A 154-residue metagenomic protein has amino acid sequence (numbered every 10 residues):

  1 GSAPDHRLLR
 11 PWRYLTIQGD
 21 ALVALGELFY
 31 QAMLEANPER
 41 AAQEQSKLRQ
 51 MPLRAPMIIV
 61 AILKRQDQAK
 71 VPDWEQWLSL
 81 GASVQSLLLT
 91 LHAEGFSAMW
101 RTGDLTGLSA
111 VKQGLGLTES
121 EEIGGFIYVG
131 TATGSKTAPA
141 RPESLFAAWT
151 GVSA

Functional and structural regions predicted by a protein language model:
G1-R54, A154: N-terminal amphipathic, basic helical "cap/leader" segment at the start of enzyme domains
P4-H6, H92-A93, E119-S120: Arginine/glycine-rich "motif VI" loop of SF2 helicases in the C-terminal RecA-like domain
G19-A21, K64-Q66, T131-G134: Short loop segments at secondary-structure junctions
A32-M33, G116-E119: Short, hinge-like loop/turn segments at secondary-structure boundaries
L34, L53-Q66: Acidic-glycine-rich active-site phosphate/pyrophosphate-binding loop
I59, R65-Q113: Small-aliphatic-rich amphipathic alpha-helix that forms the alpha element of a beta-alpha
E119, I123-A154: C-terminal helix-cap and adjacent tail motif
